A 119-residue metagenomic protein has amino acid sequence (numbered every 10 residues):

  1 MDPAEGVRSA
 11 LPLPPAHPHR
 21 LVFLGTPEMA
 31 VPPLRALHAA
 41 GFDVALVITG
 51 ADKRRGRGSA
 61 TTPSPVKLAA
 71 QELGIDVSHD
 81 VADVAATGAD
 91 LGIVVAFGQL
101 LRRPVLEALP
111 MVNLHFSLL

Functional and structural regions predicted by a protein language model:
M1-L119: One-carbon transfer enzymes
